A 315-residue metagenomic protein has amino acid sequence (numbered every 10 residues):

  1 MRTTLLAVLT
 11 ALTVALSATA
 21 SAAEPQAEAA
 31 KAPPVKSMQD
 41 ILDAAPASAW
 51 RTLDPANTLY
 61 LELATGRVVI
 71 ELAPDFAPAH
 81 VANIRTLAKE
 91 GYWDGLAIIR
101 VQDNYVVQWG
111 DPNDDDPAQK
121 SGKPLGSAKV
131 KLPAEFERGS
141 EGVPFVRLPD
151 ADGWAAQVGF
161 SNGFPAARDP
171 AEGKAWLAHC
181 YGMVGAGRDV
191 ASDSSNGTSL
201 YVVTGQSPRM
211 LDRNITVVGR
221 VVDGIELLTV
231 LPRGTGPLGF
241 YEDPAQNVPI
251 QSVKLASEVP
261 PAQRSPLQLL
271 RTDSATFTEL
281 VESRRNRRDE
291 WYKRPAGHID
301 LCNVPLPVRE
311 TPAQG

Functional and structural regions predicted by a protein language model:
M1-T4: Positively charged n-region of N-terminal signal peptides that target proteins for export
A7-S17: Bacterial N-terminal signal peptides
A20-G315: Cyclophilin-like peptidyl-prolyl cis-trans isomerases
